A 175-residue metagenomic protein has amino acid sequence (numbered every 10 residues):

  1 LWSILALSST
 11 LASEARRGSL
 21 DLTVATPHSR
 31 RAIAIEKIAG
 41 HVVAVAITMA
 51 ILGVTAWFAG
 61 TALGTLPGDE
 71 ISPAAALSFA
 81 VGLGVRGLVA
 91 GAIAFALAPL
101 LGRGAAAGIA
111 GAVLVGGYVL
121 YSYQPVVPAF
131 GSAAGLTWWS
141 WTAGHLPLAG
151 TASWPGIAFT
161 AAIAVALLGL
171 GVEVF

Functional and structural regions predicted by a protein language model:
L1-S13: Long, hydrophobic alpha-helical segments
W2-I4, A74-F79, V126, A152-G156: Short alpha-helical transmembrane interface motifs in multi-pass membrane proteins
S3, I51, V89, A166-L167: Residue-level signal for transmembrane alpha-helical positions in Major Facilitator Superfamily
L11-V42: Helix-loop-helix units of permease transmembrane domains in multi-pass membrane transporters, especially ABC
P27, L100-R103: Helix-loop interface residues and adjacent transmembrane-helix termini in multi-pass membrane transporters, primarily
I35-A98: Secretory targeting signals
G53, W57-D69, R103, V126 (+2 more regions): Transmembrane helix-loop junctions in multipass membrane proteins, especially transporters and channels
I109-V174: Terminal transmembrane helical anchor/hairpin motif
